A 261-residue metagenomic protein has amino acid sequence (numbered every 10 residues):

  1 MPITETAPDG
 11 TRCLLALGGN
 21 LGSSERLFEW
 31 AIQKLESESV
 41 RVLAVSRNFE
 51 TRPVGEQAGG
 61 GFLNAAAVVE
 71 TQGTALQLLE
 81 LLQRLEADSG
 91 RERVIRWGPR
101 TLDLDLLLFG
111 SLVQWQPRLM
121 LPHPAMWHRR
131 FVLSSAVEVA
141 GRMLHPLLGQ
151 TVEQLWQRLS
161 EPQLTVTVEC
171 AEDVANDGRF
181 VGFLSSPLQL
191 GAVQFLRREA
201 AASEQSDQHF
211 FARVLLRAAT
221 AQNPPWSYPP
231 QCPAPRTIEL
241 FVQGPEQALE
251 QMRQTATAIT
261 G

Functional and structural regions predicted by a protein language model:
M1-P8, T257, G261: SAM-dependent methyltransferases
I3-L15, L21-R96, T101, G110-S111 (+2 more regions): Nucleotide and nucleotide-moiety/phosphate-recognizing core
C13-G18, V166-C170: Short, hydrophobic/glycine-enriched beta-strand segments
S23, A175-N176: Poly-acidic low-complexity segments
V54-G61, L79, Q83-A87, R91-E172 (+2 more regions): Flexible, gly/pro- and Lys/Arg-enriched active-site loops
D177-L184: Short acidic/Ser/Thr-enriched loop-to-helix initiation segments
